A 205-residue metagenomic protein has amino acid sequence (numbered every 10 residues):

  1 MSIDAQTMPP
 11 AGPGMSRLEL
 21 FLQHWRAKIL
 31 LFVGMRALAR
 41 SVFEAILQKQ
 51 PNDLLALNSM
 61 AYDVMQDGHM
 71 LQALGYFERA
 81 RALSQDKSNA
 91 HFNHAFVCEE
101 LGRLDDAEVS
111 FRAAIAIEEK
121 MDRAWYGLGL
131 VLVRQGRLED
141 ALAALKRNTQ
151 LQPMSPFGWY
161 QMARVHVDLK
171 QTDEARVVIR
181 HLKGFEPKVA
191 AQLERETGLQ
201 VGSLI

Functional and structural regions predicted by a protein language model:
M1-L20, D168-I205: Terminal, low-structured helical/coil segments at or just beyond the last alpha-helical repeat
D4, F32-A45, Q66-R79, E100-A113 (+3 more regions): Structural signature of tandem alpha-helical TPR/SEL1-like repeats, specifically the intra-repeat loop/turn
M15, K49, L83, I117 (+2 more regions): Structural marker of alpha-solenoid helical repeat scaffolds
R17-L55, S59-D67: Alpha-helical segment of the N-proximal tetratricopeptide repeat
L20, L54-L55, S88-N89, D122-R123 (+2 more regions): Helix-start (N-cap) detector for alpha-helical repeat units in TPR-like alpha-solenoids, especially tetratricopeptide
Q85-G136, D140-A143: Eukaryotic tandem repeat interaction scaffolds
